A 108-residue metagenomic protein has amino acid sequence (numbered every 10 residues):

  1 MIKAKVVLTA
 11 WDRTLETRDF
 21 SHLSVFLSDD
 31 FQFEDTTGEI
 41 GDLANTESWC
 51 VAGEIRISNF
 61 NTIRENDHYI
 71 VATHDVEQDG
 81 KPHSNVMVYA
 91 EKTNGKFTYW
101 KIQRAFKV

Functional and structural regions predicted by a protein language model:
M1-V25, D29: Short, low-complexity N-terminal intrinsically disordered segments enriched in polar/charged residues
E16, E39-I40: A structural signal for short, well-ordered beta-strand elements
L27-D30, D35-T37: Generic secondary-structure microfeatures
E34, I40-V108: A beta-strand edge to alpha-helix "cap/lid" segment located at domain peripheries
